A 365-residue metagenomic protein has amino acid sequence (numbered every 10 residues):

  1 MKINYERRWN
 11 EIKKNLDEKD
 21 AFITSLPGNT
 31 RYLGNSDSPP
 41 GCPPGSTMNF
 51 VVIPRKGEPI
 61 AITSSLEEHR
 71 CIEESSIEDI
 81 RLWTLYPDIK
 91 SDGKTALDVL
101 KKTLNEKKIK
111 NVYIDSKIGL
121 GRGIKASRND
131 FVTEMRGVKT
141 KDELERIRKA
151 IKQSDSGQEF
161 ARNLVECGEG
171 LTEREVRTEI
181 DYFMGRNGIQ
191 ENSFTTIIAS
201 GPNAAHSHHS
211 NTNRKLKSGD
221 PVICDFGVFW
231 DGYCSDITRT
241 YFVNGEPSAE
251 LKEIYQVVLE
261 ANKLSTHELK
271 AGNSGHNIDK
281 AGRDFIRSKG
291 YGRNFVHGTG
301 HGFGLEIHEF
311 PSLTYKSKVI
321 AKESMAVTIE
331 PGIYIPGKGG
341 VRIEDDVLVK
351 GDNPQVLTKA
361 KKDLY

Functional and structural regions predicted by a protein language model:
M1-Y365: Active-site neighborhoods and metal-handling regions in enzymes and metal-associated proteins
